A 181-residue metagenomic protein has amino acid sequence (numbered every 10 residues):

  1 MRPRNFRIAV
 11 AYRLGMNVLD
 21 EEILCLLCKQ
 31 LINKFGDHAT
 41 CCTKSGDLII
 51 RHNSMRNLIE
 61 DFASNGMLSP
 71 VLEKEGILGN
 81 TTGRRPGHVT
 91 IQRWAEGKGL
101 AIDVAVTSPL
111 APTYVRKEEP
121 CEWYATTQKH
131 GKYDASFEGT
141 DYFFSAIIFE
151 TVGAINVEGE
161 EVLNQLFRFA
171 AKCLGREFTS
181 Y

Functional and structural regions predicted by a protein language model:
F6-K34, L58-T113, E122-T127, K132-S136 (+1 more regions): Active-site metal-binding core of divalent-cation-utilizing nuclease and nuclease-like domains
L26-L27, C41-K44: Short, cysteine/histidine-rich loop/knuckle motifs that typically chelate Zn2+
I32-C42: Histidine-centered nuclease catalytic patch
G46, K117-Y124: Short, contiguous acidic/charged loop-to-helix segments that flank catalytic cores in large enzymes
R51-M55: Hydrophobic (often cysteine-bearing) scaffold residues that line and stabilize catalytic clefts of nucleotide/cofactor
A63, M67, F137, D141 (+2 more regions): Eukaryotic basic, amphipathic alpha-helical target segments in cytosolic regions
L72-I77, Y142-G153: Acidic carboxylate-rich catalytic motifs and surrounding loops in phosphoryl-/glycosyl-chemistry enzymes
F149-Y181: Domain-level recognition of nuclease-like catalytic cores that cleave nucleotide substrates
